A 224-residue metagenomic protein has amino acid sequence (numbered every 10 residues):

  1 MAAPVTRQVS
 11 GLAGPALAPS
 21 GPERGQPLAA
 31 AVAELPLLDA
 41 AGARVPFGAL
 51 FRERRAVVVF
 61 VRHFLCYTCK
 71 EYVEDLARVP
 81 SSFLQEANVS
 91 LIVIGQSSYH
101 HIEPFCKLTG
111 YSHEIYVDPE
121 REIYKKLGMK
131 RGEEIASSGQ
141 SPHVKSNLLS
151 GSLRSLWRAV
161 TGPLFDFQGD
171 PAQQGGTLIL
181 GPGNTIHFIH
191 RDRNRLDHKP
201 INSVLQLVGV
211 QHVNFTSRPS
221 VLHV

Functional and structural regions predicted by a protein language model:
A3-A49, E71: N-terminal "domain-start" segment that seeds a small globular fold
S20-E23, G42-V45, R78, Y99-I102 (+2 more regions): Eukaryotic intrinsically disordered and solvent-exposed regulatory patches
F47-V79, S90: Short active-site neighborhood of thiol/selenol oxidoreductases, capturing the structured segment around
R62, Q96, P182: Cofactor-binding loop segments of dinucleotide-utilizing enzymes, especially the Rossmann-like FAD- and NAD(P)+-binding
E71-E114, D118-K126: Structural microenvironment flanking redox-active thiols in thiol-disulfide oxidoreductases
L108-E114, D118-L196: Thiol/selenol-based redox catalytic cores and closely related redox-interacting motifs
R195-N214: A short, polar/charged loop-to-alpha-helix boundary motif
N214-V224: Cysteine/selenocysteine-centered motifs that mediate thiol-based redox chemistry or coordinate metal-sulfur cofactors
